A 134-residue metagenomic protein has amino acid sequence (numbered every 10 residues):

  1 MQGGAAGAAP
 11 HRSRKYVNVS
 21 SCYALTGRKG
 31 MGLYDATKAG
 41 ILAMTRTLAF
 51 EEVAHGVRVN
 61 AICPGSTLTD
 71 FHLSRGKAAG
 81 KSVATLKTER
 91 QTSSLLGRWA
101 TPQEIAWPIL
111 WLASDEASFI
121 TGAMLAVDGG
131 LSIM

Functional and structural regions predicted by a protein language model:
M1, T37, T45: Active-site helix of classical SDR
A6, F50-A54, S118: Alpha-helical segment proximal to the catalytic Tyr-Lys
S21: Residue(s) in the substrate-gating loop at a strand-loop-helix junction that position the organic substrate next
T26, R98, I109-L110, T121-M134: Short C-terminal tail/terminal secondary-structure segment of NAD(P)H-dependent dehydrogenase/reductase domains
T26-G32, A54-H55, G97, D115: Active-site loop immediately N-terminal to the catalytic Tyr-X3-Lys motif of short-chain dehydrogenase/reductase
G27-D35, T47, R75: Active-site loop-to-helix junction immediately N-terminal to the catalytic Tyr of the SDR YXXXK motif in Rossmann-fold
A54, S66-S93: A glycine/serine/threonine-rich, flexible loop-to-helix segment that serves as the NAD(P) cofactor-binding "lid"
S94-I105: A conserved structural motif in NAD(P)-dependent oxidoreductases
